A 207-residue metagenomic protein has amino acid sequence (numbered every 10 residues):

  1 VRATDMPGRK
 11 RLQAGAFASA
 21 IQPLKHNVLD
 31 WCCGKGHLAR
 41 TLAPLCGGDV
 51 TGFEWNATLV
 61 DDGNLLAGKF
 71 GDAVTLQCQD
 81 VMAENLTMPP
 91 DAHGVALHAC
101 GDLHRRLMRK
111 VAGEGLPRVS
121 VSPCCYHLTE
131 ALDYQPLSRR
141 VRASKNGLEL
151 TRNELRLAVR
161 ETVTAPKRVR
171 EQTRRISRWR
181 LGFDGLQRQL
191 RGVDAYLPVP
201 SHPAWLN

Functional and structural regions predicted by a protein language model:
R2-L12: Class I SAM-dependent methyltransferase Rossmann-like catalytic core, especially the SAM/SAH-binding loop
G8, C32-G36: Class I SAM-dependent methyltransferase "Motif I" SAM/SAH-binding loop
R11-L24: Conserved alpha-helix/loop element of class I SAM-dependent methyltransferases that forms part of the SAM/SAH-binding
K35-G47: Conserved SAM-binding loop of SAM-dependent methyltransferases across substrates and taxa, primarily the Class I
D49-E54: Conserved SAM-binding motif I beta-strand of class I
G63-N64: Conserved SAM-binding loop
G71-V81: Conserved SAM-binding strand-loop segment of SAM-dependent methyltransferases
M82-N207: Class I S-adenosyl-L-methionine
